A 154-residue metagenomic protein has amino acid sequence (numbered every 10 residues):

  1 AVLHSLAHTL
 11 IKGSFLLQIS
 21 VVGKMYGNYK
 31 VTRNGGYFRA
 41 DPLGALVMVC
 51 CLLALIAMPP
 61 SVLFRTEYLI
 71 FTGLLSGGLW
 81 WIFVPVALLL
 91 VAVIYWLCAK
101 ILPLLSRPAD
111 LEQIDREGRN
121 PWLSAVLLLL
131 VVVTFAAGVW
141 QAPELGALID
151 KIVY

Functional and structural regions predicted by a protein language model:
A1-G118: Functional transmembrane alpha-helices
F83-V84, A125, P143: Enriched - but not universal
A87, V126-A137: Hydrophobic core of alpha-helical transmembrane segments in multi-pass integral membrane proteins
E117-L128: C-terminal membrane-solvent junction of multi-pass transporters and transport-like membrane proteins
A137-Y154: Juxtamembrane boundary at the C-terminal end of a transmembrane helix
